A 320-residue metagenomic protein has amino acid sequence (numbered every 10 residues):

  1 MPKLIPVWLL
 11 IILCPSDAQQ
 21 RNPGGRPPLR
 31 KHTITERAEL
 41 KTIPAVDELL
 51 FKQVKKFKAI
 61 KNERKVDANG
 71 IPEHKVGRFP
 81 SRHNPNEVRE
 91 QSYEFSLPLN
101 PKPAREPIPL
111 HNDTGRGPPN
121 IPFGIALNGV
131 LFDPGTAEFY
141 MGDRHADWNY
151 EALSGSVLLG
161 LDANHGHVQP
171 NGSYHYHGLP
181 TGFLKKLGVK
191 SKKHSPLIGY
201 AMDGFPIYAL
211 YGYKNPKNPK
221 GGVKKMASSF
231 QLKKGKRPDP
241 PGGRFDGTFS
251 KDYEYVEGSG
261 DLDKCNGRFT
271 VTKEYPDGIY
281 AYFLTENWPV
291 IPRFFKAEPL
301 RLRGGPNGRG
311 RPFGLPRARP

Functional and structural regions predicted by a protein language model:
M1-W8: Sec-dependent signal peptide recognition, specifically the positively charged N-region followed immediately by
W8-D17: Hydrophobic h-region of N-terminal signal peptides that target proteins for export in Gram-negative bacteria
Q19-L29, R303-P320: Disordered, low-complexity segments in secreted/periplasmic proteins that are enriched in proline
Q20-G155: Solvent-exposed N-terminal domain segments of exported/luminal and surface proteins
N86-E87, V157-G172, G260-I279: Short, low-complexity cationic-aromatic patches
R105, G182-L187, W288-R293: Short loop/beta submotifs within extracellular cysteine-rich repeat domains
G117-S195, G199-A201: Extracellular-facing segments of soluble proteins and assemblies that are Gly/Ser/Thr-biased and enriched in aromatics
D203-F205, A209-G304: Extended, compositionally biased non-globular segments
